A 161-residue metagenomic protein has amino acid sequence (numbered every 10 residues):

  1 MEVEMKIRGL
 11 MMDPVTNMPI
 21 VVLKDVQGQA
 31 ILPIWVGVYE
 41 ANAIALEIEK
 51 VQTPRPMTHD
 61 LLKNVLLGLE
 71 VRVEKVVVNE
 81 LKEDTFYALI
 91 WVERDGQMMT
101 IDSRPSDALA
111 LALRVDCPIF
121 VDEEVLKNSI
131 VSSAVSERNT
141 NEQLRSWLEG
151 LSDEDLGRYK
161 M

Functional and structural regions predicted by a protein language model:
M1-M161: Divalent-cation
